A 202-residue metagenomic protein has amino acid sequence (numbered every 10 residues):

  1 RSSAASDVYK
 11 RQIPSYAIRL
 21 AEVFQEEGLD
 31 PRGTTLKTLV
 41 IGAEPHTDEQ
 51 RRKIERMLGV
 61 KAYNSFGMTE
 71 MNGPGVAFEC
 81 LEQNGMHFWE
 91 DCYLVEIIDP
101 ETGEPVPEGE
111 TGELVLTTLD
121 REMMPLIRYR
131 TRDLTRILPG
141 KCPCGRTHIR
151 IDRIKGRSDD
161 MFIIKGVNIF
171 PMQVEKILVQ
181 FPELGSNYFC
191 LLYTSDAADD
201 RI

Functional and structural regions predicted by a protein language model:
R1-A5, Y9, Y193-I202: Single conserved hydrophobic/aromatic residue that forms the stacking wall/gate of nucleotide- or nucleobase-binding
S6-I18, Y63: AMP-binding/adenylate-forming
D7, L36-L39, M161-F162: Short active-site oxyanion
K10, L119-S195: AMP-binding/adenylate-forming catalytic core of the ANL superfamily
P14-S15, E44, N168: Alpha-helix N-cap/helix-start capping motif
Y16-T35, K53-R56: Adenylate-forming
P31-G33, H87, R153-R157: Short, flexible turn/loop "capping" segments at secondary-structure junctions
K37, I41, H46-K141: Conserved AMP-binding/adenylate-forming
